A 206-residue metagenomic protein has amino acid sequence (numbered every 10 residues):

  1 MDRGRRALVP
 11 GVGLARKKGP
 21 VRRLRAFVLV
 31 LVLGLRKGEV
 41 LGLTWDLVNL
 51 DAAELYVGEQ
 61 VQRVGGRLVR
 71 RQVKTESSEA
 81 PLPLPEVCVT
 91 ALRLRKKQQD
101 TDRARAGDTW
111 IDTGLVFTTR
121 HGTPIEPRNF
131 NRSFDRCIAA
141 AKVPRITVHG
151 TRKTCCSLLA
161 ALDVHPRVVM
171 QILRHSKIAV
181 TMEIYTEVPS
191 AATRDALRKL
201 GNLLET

Functional and structural regions predicted by a protein language model:
M1-L43, L50-D51, R63, T75-E79 (+4 more regions): Basic, Lys/Arg- and aromatic-enriched nucleic-acid-binding interface segment
G4, L8, Y56, N129-R136 (+1 more regions): Generic alpha-helical secondary structure signal
G11-L24, L33, L82, Q98-D108 (+2 more regions): Short, basic (Lys/Arg/His-rich) helix/loop patches that form interaction surfaces in the mid-to-C-terminal regions
G13, E59-V61, I138, L173 (+2 more regions): Hydrophobic aliphatic residues
K17, A52, V61-C88, L94 (+7 more regions): C-terminal secondary-structure termini that scaffold catalytic or DNA-interacting sites
G38, L43-D46, R128, T154 (+2 more regions): Structural detector for helix-capping/boundary residues
A52-G58, T147, L158, M170-L173 (+2 more regions): Short functional hotspots where side chains directly engage DNA or cofactors
